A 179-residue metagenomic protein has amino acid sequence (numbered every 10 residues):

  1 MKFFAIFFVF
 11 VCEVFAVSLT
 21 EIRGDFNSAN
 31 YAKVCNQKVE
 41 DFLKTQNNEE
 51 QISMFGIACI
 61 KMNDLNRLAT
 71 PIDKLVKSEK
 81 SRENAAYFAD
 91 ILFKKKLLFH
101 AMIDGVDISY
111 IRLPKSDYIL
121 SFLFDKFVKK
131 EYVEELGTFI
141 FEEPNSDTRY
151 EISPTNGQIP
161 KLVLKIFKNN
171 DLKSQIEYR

Functional and structural regions predicted by a protein language model:
M1, F55, C59, L75 (+2 more regions): Aromatic-enriched hydrophobic runs in primary sequence
F3-E13: Sec-dependent N-terminal signal peptides
E13-A16, S28, L113-Y118: Low-complexity, intrinsically disordered regions enriched in charged/polar residues
F15-L98: Alpha-helical protein-protein interaction scaffolds
E21, R67-S78, V106-P114, P160-N170: Short, Lys/Arg-enriched charge-dense amphipathic segments
D73-L136: Surface-exposed, polar helix/loop patches in the mature regions of secreted/periplasmic/lumenal proteins that form
F127-R179: N-terminal accessory interaction module
